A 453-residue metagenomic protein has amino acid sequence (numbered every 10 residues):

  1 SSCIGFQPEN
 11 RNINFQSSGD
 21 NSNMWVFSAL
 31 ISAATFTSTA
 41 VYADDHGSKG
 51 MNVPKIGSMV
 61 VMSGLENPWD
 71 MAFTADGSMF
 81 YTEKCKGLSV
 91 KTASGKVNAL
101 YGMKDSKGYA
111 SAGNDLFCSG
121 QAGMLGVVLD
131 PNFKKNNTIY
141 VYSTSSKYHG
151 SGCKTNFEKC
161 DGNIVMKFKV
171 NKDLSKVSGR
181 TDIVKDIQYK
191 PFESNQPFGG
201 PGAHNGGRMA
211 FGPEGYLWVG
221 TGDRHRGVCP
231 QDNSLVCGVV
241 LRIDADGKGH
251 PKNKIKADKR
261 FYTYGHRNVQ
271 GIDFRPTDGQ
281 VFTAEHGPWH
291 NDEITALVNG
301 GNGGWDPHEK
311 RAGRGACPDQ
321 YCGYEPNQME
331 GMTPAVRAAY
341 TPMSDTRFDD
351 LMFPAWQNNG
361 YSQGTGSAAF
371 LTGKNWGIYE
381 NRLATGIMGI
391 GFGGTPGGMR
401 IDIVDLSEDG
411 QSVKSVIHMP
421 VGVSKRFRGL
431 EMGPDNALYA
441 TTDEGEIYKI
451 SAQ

Functional and structural regions predicted by a protein language model:
D45-M51, G108-C118, A122-M124, N132-K134 (+2 more regions): Beta-propeller domain segments
V60-E66, Y101-G102, F117-S119, V184-D186 (+4 more regions): Surface loop/turn motifs at the tips and blade-to-blade linkers of beta-strand repeat domains
M71, V127, M209, V269-I272 (+2 more regions): Hydrophobic core register within WD40 beta-propeller blades
T74-D76, L129-K135, F211-E214, P276-D278 (+2 more regions): Residue-level detector of Asp-centered blade-edge/turn motifs that repeat once per structural unit in beta-propeller
S78-T82, N136-Y142, Y216-G220, Q280-A284 (+2 more regions): Conserved beta-propeller blade signature
K154-A210: Asp-box/WD-like beta-propeller blade repeats and closely related beta-sheet repeat scaffolds
Q411-P434: Conserved blade-ending motifs and adjacent loop-strand segments that build the rim/top face of beta-propeller domains
G429-Q453: Blade-level signature of beta-propeller repeat domains, shared across WD40, Kelch, NHL, RCC1 and BNR/Asp-box propellers
